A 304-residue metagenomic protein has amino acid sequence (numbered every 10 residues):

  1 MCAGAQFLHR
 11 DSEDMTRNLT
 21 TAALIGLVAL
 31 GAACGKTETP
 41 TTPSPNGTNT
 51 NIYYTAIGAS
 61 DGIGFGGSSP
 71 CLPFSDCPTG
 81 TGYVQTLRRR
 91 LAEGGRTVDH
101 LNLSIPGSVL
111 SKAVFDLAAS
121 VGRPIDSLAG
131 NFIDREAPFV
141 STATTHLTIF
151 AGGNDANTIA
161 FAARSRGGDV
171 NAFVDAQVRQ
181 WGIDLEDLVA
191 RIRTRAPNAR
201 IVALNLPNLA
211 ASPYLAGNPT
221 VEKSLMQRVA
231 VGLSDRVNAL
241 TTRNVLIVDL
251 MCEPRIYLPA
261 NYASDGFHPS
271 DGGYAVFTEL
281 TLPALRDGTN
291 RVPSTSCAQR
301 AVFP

Functional and structural regions predicted by a protein language model:
C2-G4, L8-A32: Sec-dependent bacterial lipoprotein signal peptides
G31-I52, T289-P304: Bacterial Sec-dependent N-terminal signal peptides
Y53-G58, G62-G64, D99-S104, T145-F150 (+3 more regions): Structural recognition of the beta-strand scaffold that forms the well-ordered cores of secreted hydrolase catalytic
A56, G82, T86, F173-A176 (+7 more regions): Extracytoplasmic/secreted proteins, especially bacterial periplasmic and envelope-associated proteins
S60-G64, I105-S111, G152-T158, P207-S212 (+2 more regions): Solvent-exposed loop/turn segments at secondary-structure junctions within structured extracellular/periplasmic domains
G67-I183: Conserved SGNH/GDSL esterase-like catalytic core that processes O-acyl groups on lipids and polysaccharides
R88-R96, D187-V202, G232-D249: A structural motif corresponding to the C-terminal end of an alpha-helix and its immediate exit/capping segment
L206-P304: Catalytic His-Asp segment of secreted/periplasmic serine-dependent ester chemistry enzymes
